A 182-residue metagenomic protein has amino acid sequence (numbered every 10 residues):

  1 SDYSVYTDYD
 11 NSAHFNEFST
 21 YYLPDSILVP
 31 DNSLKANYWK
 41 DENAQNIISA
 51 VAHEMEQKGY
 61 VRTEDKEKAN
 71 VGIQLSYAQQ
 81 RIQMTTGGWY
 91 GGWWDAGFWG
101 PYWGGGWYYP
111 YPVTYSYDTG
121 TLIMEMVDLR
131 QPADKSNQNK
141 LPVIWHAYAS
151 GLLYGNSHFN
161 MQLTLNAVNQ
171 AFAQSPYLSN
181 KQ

Functional and structural regions predicted by a protein language model:
S1-N11, T114-I144, A149-Q182: C-terminal/domain-edge helix-coil "capping" segments
Y3-D25: Post-signal peptide N-terminal segment of mature Sec-exported envelope proteins
H14-N16, D65-E67, M84, Y115-T119 (+1 more regions): Extracellular/periplasmic catalytic domains that process cell-envelope and extracellular macromolecules
F18, M55, K68-G72, Y117-T121 (+1 more regions): Extracytoplasmic
Y21-P24, N70-S76, I123-E125, W145-Y148: Soluble periplasmic/extracytoplasmic beta-strand elements of cell-envelope proteins
S26-Q80: N-terminal segment of the mature soluble domain
K35, W39-N43, I47, D65 (+2 more regions): Extracytoplasmic/periplasmic, Sec-exported soluble proteins
L75-D134: Surface-exposed short loop/turn segments
